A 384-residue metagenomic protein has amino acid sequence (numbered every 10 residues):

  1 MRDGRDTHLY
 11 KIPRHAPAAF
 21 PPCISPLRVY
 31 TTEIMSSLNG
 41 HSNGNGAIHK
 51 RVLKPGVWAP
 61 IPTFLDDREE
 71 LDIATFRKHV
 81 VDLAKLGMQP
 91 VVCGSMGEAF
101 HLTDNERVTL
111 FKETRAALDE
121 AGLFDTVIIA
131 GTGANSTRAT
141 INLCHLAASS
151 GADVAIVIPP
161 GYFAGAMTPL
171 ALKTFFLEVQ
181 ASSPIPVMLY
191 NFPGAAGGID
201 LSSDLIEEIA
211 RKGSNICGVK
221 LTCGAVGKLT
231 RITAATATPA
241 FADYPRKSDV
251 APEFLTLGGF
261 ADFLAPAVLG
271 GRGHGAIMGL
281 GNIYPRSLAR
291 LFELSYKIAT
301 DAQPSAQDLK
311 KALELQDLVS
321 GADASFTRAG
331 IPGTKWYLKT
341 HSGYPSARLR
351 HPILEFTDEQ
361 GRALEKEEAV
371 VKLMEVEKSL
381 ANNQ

Functional and structural regions predicted by a protein language model:
D6-Y10: Intrinsic-disorder-associated, low-complexity terminal segments enriched in Asp/Asn/His/Tyr and depleted of Lys/Arg
P26, Y30-T31: Short, positively charged and aromatic/hydrophobic N-terminal segments
S37-D200: Active-site beta->alpha loop and helix N-cap motifs at the rims of alpha/beta catalytic domains
S37-H49, L53-F64, D82-G87, L269-G273 (+1 more regions): C-terminal alpha-helical cap/extension of soluble enzyme domains
A181-S182, P193-R328: Catalytic alpha/beta core domains of metabolic enzymes, predominantly
